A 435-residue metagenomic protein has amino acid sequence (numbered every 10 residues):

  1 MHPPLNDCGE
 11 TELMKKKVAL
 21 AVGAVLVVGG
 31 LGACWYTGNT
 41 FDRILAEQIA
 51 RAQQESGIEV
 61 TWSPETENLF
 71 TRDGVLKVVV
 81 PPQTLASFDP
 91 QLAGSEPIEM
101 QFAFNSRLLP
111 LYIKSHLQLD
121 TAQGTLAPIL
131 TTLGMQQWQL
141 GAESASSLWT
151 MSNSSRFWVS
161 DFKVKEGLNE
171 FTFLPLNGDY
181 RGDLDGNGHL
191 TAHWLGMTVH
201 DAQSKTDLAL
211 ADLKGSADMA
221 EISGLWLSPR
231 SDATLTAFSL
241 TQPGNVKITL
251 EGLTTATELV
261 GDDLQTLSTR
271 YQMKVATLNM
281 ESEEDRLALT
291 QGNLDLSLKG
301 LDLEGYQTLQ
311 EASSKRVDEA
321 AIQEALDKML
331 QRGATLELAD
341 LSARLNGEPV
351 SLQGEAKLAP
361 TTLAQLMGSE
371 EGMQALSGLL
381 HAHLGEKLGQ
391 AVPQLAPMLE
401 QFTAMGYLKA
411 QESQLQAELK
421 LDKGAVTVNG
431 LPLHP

Functional and structural regions predicted by a protein language model:
L5-A33: Gram-negative bacterial Sec-dependent N-terminal signal peptides
L20-A21, G29, C34-P435: Glycine-rich, small/hydroxylated-residue low-complexity segments
